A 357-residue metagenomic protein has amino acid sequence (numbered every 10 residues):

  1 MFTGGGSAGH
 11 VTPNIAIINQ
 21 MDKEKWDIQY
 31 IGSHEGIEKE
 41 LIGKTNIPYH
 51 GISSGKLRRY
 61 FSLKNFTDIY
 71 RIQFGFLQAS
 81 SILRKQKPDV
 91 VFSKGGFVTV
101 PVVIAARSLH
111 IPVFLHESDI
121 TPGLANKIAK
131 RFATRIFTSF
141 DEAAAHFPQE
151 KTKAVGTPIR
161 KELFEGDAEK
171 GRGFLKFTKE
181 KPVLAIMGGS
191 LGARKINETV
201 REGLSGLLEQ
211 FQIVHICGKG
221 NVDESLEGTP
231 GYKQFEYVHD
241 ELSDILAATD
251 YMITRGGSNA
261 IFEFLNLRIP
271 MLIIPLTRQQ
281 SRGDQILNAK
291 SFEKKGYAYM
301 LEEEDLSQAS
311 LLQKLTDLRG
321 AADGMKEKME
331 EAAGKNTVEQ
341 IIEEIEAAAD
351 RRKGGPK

Functional and structural regions predicted by a protein language model:
F2-G5, K23-R71, V155, E304: Conserved nucleotide-sugar phosphate-binding/catalytic loop shared by glycosyltransferases and other
H10-M21: Short amphipathic alpha-helix
D27, P48, R107-E169: Active-site-proximal region of nucleotide-activated glycan assembly enzymes, centered on histidine/acidic-rich loops
G36, E40-T45, A168-G173, F177-M252 (+2 more regions): Donor-nucleotide binding loops and adjacent catalytic segments primarily of GT-B fold Leloir glycosyltransferases
F61-V90, S108: An amphipathic, basic-hydrophobic alpha-helix
P88-V90, F235, A247-F262, I269-P270: Acidic donor-binding loop of glycosyltransferase active sites
K295-E302, L306-D323: C-terminal "capping" alpha-helix adjacent to the active site of nucleotide-linked donor transferases in cell-envelope
A321-K335: A short, well-ordered alpha-helix in the C-terminal region of glycosyltransferases
